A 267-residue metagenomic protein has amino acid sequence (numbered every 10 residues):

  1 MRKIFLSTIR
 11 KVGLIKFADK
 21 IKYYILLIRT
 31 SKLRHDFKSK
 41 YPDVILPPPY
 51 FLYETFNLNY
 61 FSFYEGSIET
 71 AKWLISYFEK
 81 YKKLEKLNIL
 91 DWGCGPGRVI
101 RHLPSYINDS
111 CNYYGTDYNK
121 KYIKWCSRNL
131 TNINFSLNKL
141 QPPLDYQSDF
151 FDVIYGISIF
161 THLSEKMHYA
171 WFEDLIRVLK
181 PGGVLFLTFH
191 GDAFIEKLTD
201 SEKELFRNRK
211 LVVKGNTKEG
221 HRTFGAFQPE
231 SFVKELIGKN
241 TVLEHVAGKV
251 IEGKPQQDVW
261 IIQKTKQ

Functional and structural regions predicted by a protein language model:
I4-S7, K11-L87, W92-P143, E165-A170 (+1 more regions): Class I (Rossmann-like) S-adenosyl-L-methionine-dependent methyltransferase catalytic domain, capturing the SAM-binding
L144-I154: A short acidic, Gly/Pro-enriched loop at the edge of an enzyme's catalytic core that lines a small-molecule cofactor
D152-K166: A short SAM/SAH-binding and catalytic strip from SAM-dependent methyltransferases
Y169-P181: A short glycine-rich, Lys/Arg-flanked "PGG" loop and its adjoining helix->strand segment in the class I
